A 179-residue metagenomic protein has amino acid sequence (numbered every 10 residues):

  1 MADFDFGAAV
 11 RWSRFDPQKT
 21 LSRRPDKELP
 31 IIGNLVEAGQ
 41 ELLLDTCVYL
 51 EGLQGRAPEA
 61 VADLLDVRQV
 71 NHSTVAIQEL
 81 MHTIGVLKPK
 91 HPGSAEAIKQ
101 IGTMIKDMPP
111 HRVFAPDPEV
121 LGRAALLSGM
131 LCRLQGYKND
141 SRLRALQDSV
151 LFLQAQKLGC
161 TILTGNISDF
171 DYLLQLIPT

Functional and structural regions predicted by a protein language model:
M1-E79, I84-G102: Short, well-structured N-terminal submotif of metal-dependent ribonuclease cores
A2-F6, K27-L29, H82-L87, H111-T161 (+1 more regions): Active-site neighborhoods of divalent-metal-dependent phosphate/nucleic-acid chemistry enzymes
D63-L65, K106, A155: A generic structural signal for well-ordered alpha-helical segments
T74, N166-I167: Short secondary-structure boundary segments
E79, R123, Y172-L173: Phosphate- and divalent-cation-binding pockets in alpha/beta enzyme and binding domains that engage nucleotide-derived
Q100-P110: Short, flexible, basic/aromatic active-site loop/helix in glycosyltransferases
D169-T179: C-terminal/domain-terminus segments
